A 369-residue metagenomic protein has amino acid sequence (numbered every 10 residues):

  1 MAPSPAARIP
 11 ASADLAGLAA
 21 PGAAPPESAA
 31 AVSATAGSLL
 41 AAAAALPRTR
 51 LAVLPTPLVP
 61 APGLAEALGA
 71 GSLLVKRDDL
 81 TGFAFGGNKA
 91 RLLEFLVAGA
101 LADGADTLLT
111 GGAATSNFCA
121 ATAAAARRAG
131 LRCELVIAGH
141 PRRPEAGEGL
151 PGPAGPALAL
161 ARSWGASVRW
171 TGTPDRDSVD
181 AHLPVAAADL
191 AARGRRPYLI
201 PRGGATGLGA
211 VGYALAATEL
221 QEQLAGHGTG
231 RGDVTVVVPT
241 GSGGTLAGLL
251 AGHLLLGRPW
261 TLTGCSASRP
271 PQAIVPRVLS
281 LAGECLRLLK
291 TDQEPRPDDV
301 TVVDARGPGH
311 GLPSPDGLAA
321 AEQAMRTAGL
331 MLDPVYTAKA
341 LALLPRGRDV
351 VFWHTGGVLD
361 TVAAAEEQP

Functional and structural regions predicted by a protein language model:
M1-P369: PLP-dependent amino-acid enzyme catalytic core
